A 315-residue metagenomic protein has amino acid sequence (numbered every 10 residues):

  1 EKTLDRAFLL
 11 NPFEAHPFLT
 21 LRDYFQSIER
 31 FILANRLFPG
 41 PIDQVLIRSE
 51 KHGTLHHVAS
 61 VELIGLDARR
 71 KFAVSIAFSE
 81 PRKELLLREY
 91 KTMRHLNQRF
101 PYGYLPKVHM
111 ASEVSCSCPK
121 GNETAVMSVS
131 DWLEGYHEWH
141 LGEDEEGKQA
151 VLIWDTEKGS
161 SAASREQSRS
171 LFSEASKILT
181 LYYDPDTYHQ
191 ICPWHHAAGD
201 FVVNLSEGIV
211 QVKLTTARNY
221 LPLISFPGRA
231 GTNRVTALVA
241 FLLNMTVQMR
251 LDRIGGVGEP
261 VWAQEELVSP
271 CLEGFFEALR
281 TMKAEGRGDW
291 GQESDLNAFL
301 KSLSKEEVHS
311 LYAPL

Functional and structural regions predicted by a protein language model:
E1-V45: Juxta-kinase regulatory segment immediately upstream of eukaryotic protein kinase catalytic domains
E29-F31, F78-K107, S115-G121, E166-S170: A conserved alpha-helical element in kinase catalytic cores
L46-S49, T54-H95: ATP-binding glycine-rich loop module of kinase domains
S49-L55, Y102, K120-E123: A short catalytic or substrate-binding loop motif that flags glycine-/basic-rich loops and adjacent residues that bind
T92-R99, D144-W194: Conserved kinase catalytic-core helix
K107-S170: Conserved structural core of kinase catalytic domains
Y188-E265: Catalytic activation segment of kinase domains across protein kinase-like and atypical kinase folds
L251-L315: Helical subdomain adjoining the active site within ATP-dependent kinase catalytic cores
